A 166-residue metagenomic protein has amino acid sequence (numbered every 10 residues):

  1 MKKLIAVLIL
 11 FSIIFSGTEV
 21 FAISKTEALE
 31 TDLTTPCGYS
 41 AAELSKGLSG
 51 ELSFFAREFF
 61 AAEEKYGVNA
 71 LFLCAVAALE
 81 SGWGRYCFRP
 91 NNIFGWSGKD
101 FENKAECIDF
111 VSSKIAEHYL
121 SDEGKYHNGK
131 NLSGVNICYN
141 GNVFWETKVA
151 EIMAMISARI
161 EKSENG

Functional and structural regions predicted by a protein language model:
K3-F11, F15, E19-A78, G82-G166: Catalytic cores of secreted/periplasmic lytic hydrolases that degrade extracellular macromolecules
